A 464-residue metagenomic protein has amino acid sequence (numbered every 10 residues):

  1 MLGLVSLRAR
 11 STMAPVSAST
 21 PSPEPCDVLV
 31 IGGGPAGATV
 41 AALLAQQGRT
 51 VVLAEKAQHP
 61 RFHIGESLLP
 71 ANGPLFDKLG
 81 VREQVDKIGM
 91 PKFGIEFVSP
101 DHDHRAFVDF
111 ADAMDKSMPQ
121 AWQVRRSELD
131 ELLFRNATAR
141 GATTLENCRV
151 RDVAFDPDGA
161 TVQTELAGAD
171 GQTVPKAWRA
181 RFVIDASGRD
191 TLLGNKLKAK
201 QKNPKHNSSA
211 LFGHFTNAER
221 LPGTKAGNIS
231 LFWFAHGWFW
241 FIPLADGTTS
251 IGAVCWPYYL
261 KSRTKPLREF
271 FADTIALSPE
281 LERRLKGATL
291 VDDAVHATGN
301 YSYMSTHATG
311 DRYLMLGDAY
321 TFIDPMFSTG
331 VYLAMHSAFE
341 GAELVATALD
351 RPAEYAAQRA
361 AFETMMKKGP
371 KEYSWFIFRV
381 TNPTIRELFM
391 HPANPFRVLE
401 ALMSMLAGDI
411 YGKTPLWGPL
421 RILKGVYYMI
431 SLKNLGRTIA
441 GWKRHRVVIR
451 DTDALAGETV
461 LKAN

Functional and structural regions predicted by a protein language model:
P21-G34: Beta1/beta-strand and adjacent pyrophosphate-binding region of the FAD-binding site in flavoprotein oxidoreductases
G37-A38: N-terminal Rossmann-fold NAD(P) dinucleotide-binding loop
A45-I64: Glycine-rich FAD pyrophosphate-binding loop
H63-H102: N-terminal FAD cofactor-binding segment of flavoenzymes
I88, Y259-L344, D350-E363, K368: FAD/FMN-dependent oxidoreductases across multiple families
M114-R135, K261-P266: Short beta-strand to alpha-helix junction loop
N136-L281: Predominantly flavin-linked oxidoreductase catalytic cores and closely associated redox partners
E343-N464: C-terminal helical "tail/cap" subdomain of flavin- and related membrane-associated enzymes
